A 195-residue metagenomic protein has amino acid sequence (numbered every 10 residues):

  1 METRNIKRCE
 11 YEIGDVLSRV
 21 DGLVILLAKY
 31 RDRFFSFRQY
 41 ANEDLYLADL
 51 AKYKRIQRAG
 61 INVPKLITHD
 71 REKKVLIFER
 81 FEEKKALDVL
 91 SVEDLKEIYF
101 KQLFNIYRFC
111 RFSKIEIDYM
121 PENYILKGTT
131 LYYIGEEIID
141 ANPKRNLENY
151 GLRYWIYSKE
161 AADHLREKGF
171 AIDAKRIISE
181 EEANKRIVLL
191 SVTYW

Functional and structural regions predicted by a protein language model:
M1-I13: A short, low-complexity linker immediately N-terminal to eukaryotic Hanks-type protein kinase catalytic domains
E10-L50: ATP-binding glycine-rich loop module of kinase domains
L27, Q39, T68, I77-R80 (+1 more regions): Conserved hydrophobic "DFG−1" position in protein kinase catalytic cores
F35, N62, L76, Y132-I134: Protein kinase-like catalytic core scaffold
A51-N62: Structural motif at the C-terminus of the N-lobe alphaC helix and the adjacent alphaC-beta4 loop of the Hanks-type
I61-Q102: Conserved structural core of kinase catalytic domains
F112-I115, K127-W195: C-lobe/activation-segment region of protein kinase-like
Y119-Y124: Hydrophobic residue at the +6 position relative to the catalytic HRD Asp in the kinase catalytic loop
